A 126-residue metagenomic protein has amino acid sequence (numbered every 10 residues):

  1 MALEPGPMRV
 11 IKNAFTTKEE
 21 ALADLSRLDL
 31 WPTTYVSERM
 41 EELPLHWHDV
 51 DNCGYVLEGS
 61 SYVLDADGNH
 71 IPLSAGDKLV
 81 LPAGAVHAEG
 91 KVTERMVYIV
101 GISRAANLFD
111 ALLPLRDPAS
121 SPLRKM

Functional and structural regions predicted by a protein language model:
M1-V36, P44, R116-M126: A short, N-terminal "cap"/entry segment at the start of jelly-roll beta-barrel domains of the cupin/DSBH fold
L30-W31, M40-E41, E58-Y62, R104-N107: Short, charged/polar surface micro-motifs in flexible loops or helix N-caps
W47-V63: Short, conserved beta-strand element in jelly-roll/cupin
A66-G68, K91-V92: Conserved catalytic-core motifs of eukaryotic protein kinase domains, centered on the activation segment
D67-A83: Short acidic-glycine-tyrosine-enriched beta hairpin
A83-L108: Ligand-binding loop in jelly-roll beta-barrel domains
R104-P122: Short peripheral tails and domain-boundary helices/loops at the edges of structured domains
